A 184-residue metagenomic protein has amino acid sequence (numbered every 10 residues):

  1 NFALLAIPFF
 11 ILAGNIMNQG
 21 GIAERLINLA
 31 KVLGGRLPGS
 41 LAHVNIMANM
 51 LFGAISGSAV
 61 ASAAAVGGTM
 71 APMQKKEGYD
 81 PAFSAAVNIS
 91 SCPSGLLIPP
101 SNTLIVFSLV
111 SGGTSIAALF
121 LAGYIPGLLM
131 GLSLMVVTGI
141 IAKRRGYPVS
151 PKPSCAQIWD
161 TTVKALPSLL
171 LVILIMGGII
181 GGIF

Functional and structural regions predicted by a protein language model:
N1-F184: Alpha-helical transmembrane segments of multi-pass membrane transport proteins
